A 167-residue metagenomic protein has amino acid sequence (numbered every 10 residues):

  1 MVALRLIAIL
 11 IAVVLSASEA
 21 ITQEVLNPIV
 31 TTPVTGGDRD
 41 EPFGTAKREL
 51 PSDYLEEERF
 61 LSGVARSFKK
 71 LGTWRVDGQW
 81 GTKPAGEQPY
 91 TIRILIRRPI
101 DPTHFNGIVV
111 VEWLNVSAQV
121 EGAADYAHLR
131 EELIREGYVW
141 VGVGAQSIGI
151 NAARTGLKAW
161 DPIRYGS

Functional and structural regions predicted by a protein language model:
M1-A3: N-terminal secretory signal peptides that target proteins for export/translocation
R5-S16: Bacterial N-terminal signal peptides
I21-A127: Catalytic-loop region of hydrolases
I108, V139-W140: Structural motif
L114-A118, E132-I134, W140-S167: Cap/lid segment of the alpha/beta-hydrolase catalytic domain
A123-G137: Repeat-unit-sized solenoid/scaffold elements
